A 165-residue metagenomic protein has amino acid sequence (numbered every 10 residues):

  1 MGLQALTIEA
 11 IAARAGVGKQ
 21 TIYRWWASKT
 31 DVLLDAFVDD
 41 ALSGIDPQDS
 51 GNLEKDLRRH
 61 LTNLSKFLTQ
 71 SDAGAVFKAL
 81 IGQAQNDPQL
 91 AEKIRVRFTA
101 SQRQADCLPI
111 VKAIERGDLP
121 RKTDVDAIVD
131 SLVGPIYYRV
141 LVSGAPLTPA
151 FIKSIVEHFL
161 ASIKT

Functional and structural regions predicted by a protein language model:
M1-D31, D35: Helix-turn-helix
W25-A27, I94, F98, V133 (+1 more regions): Tryptophan-centric aromatic hotspots in well-structured domains and transmembrane helices
D31, A36-F37, T69-K93: Amphipathic alpha-helical segments used for helix-helix packing
F37-S43: Short, basic, alpha-helical segments at the C-terminal edge of helix-turn-helix-like DNA-binding modules
I45-F77: Hydrophobic alpha-helical connector segments
K55, S71, A75, P88-E115: Amphipathic alpha-helical packing segments from all-alpha helical-bundle domains
R59, A100, L108-E115, S131 (+2 more regions): C-terminal peripheral helix-coil segments that are non-catalytic and often amphipathic
K93-F98, E115-D130, P149: All-alpha amphipathic helical-bundle segments outside canonical DNA-binding/catalytic cores that form hydrophobic
